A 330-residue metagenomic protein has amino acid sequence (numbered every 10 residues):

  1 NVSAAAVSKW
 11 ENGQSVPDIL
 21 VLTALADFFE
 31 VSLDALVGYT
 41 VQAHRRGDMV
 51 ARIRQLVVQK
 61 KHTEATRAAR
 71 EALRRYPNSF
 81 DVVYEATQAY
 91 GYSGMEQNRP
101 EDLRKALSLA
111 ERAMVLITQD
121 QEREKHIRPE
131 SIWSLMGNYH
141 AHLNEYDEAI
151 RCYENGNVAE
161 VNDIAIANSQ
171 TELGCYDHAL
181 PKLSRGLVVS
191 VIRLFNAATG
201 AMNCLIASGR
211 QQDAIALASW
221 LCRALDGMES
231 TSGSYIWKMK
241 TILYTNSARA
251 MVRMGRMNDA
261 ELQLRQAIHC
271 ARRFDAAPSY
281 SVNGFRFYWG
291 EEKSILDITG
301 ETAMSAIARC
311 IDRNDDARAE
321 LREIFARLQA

Functional and structural regions predicted by a protein language model:
N1-V16, G38-V41: Recognition helix of helix-turn-helix/homeodomain-like DNA-binding domains that insert into the DNA major groove
L20-A35: DNA major-groove recognition helix of helix-turn-helix/homeodomain DNA-binding modules
G38, R70-D81, R112-P129, R151-C152 (+3 more regions): Flexible helix-coil transition and linker loops at the boundaries of alpha-helical arrays
A43-M49, N78-V82, E124-W133, G156-A165 (+2 more regions): Generic helix N-cap/helix-start motif at coil->alpha-helix transitions
R46-N78, E85, G91-R99, L135 (+1 more regions): Alpha-helical segment of the N-proximal tetratricopeptide repeat
A51, E85, A89-Y92, L135 (+6 more regions): "A position-specific structural signal for the A-helix of alpha-solenoid helical repeats
I53-Q59, G91-L107, G137-E148, A167-G174 (+4 more regions): Short coil/turn connectors between adjacent alpha-helices in alpha-solenoid helical repeat scaffolds
E64-A72, P100-T118, N144-G156, Y176-S190 (+4 more regions): Alpha-helical repeat scaffolds
